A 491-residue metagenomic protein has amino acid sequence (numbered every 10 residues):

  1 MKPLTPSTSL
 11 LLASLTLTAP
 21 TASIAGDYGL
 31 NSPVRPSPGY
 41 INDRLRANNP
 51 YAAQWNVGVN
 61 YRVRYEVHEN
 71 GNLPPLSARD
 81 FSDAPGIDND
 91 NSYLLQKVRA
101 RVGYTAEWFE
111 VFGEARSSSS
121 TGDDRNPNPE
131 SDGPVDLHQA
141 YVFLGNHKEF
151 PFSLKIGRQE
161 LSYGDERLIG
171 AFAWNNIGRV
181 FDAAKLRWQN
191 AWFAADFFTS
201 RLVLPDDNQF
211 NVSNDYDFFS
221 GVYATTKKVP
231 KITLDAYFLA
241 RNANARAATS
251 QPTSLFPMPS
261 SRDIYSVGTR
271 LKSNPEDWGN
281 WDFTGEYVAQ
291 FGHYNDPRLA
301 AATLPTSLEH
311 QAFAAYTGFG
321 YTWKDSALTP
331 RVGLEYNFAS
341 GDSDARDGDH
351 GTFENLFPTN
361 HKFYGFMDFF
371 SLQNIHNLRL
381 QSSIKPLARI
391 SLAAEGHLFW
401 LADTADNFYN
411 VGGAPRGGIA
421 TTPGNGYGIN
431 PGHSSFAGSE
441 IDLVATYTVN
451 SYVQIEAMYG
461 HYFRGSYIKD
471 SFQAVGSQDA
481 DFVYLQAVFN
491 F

Functional and structural regions predicted by a protein language model:
M1-N91, V332, D344, G426: N-terminal periplasmic/intermembrane-space "pro-region" immediately following the signal or transit peptide
G26-L30, Q478-F491: Outer-membrane beta-barrel "beta-signal"
S32, E69-Q96, G103-F150, R167-A171 (+6 more regions): Surface-exposed loop and membrane-interface regions of Gram-negative outer-membrane beta-barrel proteins
N48, R101-T105, F143-G145, R187-Q189 (+6 more regions): Transmembrane beta-barrel domains of outer membrane proteins
Y51-V57, E107-V111, F150-F152, A191-F193 (+8 more regions): Outer-envelope beta-barrel architecture signal
V63-E69, A106-W108, A115-T121, R158-S162 (+8 more regions): Transmembrane beta-strands of outer-membrane beta-barrel pores
K148-L154, A171-R346, A405, P415 (+2 more regions): Signature for the C-terminal beta-barrel architecture of outer-membrane proteins
T329-E440: C-terminal structural cap/anchor segments
